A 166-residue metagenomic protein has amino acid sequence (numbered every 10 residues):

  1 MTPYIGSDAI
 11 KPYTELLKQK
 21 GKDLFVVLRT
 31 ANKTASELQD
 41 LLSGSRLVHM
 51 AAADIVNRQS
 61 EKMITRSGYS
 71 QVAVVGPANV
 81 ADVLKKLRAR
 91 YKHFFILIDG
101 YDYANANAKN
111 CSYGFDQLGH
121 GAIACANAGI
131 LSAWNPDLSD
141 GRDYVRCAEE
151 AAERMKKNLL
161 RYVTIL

Functional and structural regions predicted by a protein language model:
M1, G21-F25, D116-I123, Y144: A polyampholytic, Gly/Pro-enriched intrinsically disordered region
M1-A73: Conserved anion-binding
D8, L47, A51, N79-D82 (+2 more regions): Conserved active-site and cofactor/substrate-binding residues in soluble primary-metabolism enzymes
P12-E15, A51, K86, N110-Y113 (+2 more regions): Alpha-helical scaffolding segments of alpha/beta enzyme cores, especially the outer helices of TIM-barrel or partial
T14-K18, N57-E61, K85-Y91, K156 (+1 more regions): Surface-exposed amphipathic alpha-helices with a cationic face
V26-T30, A52-I55, Y101-A104, I123-A126 (+1 more regions): Short, surface-exposed, polar/charged, turn-prone segments marking secondary-structure boundaries
V74, A78-C125, G129-A133: A C-terminal functional module that forms or caps the active site or interfaces directly with catalytic machinery
N110-Q117, G121, I130-L166: C-terminal helical cap(s) of enzyme catalytic domains, especially alpha/beta-barrels
